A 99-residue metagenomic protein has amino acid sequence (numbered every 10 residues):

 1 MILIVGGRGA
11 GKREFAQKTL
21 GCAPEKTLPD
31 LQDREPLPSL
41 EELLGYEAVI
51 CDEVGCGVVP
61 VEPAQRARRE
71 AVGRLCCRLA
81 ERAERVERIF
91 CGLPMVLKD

Functional and structural regions predicted by a protein language model:
M1-K26: Glycine-rich P-loop/Walker A and Walker A-like loops and their local beta1-loop-alpha1 context in P-loop NTPases
G6, D30, C91: Active-site donor-binding loop signature of nucleotide-sugar glycosyltransferases
T19-S39: Conserved substrate/cofactor phosphate-moiety recognition/catalytic segment in nucleotide-dependent phosphotransferases
R34-D99: Replace "adjacent to P-loop NTPase cores in ATP/GTP-dependent enzymes" with "adjacent to NTP-binding cores
